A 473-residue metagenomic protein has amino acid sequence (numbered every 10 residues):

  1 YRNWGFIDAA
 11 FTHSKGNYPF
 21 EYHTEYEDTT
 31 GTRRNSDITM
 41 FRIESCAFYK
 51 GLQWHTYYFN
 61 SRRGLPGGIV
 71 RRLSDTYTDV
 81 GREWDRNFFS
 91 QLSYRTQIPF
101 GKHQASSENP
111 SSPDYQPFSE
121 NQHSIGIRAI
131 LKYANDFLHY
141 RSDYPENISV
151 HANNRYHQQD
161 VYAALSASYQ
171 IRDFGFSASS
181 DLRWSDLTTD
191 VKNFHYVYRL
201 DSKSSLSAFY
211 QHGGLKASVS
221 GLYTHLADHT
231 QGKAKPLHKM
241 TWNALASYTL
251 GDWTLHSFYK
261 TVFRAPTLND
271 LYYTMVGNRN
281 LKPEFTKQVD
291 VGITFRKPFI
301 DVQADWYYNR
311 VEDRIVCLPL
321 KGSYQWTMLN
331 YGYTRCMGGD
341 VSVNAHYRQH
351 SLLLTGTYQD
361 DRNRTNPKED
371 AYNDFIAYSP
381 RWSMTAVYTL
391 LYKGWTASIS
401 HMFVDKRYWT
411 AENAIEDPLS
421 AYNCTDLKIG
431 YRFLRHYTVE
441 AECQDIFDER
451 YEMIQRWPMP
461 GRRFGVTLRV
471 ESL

Functional and structural regions predicted by a protein language model:
R2-E83: Periplasmic-side early beta-strands and strand-to-turn transitions of outer-membrane beta-barrels
T12-Y18, L52, F59-L65, K132-L138 (+10 more regions): Structural signature of outer-membrane beta-barrel domains
G16-F20, R310-E312, M402-E412, P418 (+1 more regions): C-terminal beta-signal and adjacent terminal beta-strands/loops of Gram-negative outer-membrane beta-barrel proteins
Y18-Y26, G64-S74, I130-K132, L138-I148 (+9 more regions): Outer-membrane beta-barrel translocator domains and adjoining extracellular loop/strand segments of Gram-negative
T32-T39, T78-R86, S149-Q159, N193-L200 (+6 more regions): Replace "Gram-negative outer membrane beta-barrel proteins" with "bacterial and organellar outer membrane beta-barrel
E44-R63, E83-T249, T254-H256, I300-Q303 (+2 more regions): Face-selective signature of the C-terminal outer-membrane beta-barrel domain
T78-I98, A234-P236, T241-L245, T249-E312 (+3 more regions): Outer-membrane beta-barrel signature, preferentially recognizing the C-terminal barrel domain of Gram-negative
Q170-G175, Q211-L215, I300, Y307-V311 (+4 more regions): Gram-negative outer-membrane beta-barrel transporters
